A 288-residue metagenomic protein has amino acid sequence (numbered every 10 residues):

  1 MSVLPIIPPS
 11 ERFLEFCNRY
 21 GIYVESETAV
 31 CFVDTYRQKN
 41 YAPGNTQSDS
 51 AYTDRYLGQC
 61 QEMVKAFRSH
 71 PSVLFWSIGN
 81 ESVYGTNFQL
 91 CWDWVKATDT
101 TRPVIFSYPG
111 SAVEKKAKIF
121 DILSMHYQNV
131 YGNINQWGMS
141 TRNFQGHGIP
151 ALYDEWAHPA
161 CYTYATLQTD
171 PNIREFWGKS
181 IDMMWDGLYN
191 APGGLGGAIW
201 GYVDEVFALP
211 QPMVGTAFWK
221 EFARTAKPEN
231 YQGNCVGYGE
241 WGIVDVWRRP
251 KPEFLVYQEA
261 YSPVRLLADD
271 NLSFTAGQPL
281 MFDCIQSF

Functional and structural regions predicted by a protein language model:
M1-S2, L280: Long, low-complexity, intrinsically disordered polar/charged segments
S2-C235, G239-I243: Substrate-binding/catalytic cleft of secreted carbohydrate-active enzymes, primarily glycoside hydrolases
E25-T28, G194, E253, R265 (+1 more regions): Functionally constrained cores in energy, signaling, and assembly domains
S124, A198, K251-F254, Q258 (+1 more regions): Residue-level recognition of well-ordered secondary-structure positions
D204, V214, R249-V256: An acidic-aromatic loop/edge-strand motif
F222-R224, G239, I243-D245, P252-E259 (+1 more regions): Membrane engagement elements in two modes
N234, V246-P250, S262-V264, T275: Loop/helix patches that line or flank the sugar-binding groove of alpha-linked glycan CAZymes
L255-F288: Surface beta-strand/loop "capping" patches
